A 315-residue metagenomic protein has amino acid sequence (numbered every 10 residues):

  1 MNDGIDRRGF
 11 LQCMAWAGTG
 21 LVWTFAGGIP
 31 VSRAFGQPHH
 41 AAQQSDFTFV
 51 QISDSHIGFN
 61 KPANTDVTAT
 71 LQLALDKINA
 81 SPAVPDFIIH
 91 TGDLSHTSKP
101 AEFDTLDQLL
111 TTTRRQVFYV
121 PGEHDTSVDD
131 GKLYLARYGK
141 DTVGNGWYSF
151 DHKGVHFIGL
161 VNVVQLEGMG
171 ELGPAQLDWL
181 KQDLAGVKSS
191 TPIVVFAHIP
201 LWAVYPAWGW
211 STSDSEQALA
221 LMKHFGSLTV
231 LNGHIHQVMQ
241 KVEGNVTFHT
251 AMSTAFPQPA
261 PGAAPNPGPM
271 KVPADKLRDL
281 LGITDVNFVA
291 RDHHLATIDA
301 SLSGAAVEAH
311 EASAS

Functional and structural regions predicted by a protein language model:
M1-F25: N-terminal secretory signal peptides and thylakoid transit peptides that target proteins across membranes
G20-W23, S32-T105: N-terminal active-site segment of His-dependent metallophosphoesterases
F35, A41, K99-P192, D214-T229 (+4 more regions): Extended active-site neighborhood of metal-dependent phosphoesterases/phosphodiesterases
I52-S53, I88-G92, F118-E123, F196-A197 (+2 more regions): Active-site neighborhood of phospho(di)ester-bond hydrolases with catalytic His/Asp-centered motifs
F59-K61, L94, V163-L172, W202-A207: Surface-exposed cleft-lining segments at the edges of enzyme active sites
N162, F196-L201, G233-I235, D299-A300: Short, well-ordered beta-to-alpha junction loops that form the rim of enzyme active sites and present histidine/acidic
K188-V204: Short acidic, glycine-rich surface-loop motifs adjacent to enzyme active sites
T297-S315: C-terminal/domain-terminus segments
